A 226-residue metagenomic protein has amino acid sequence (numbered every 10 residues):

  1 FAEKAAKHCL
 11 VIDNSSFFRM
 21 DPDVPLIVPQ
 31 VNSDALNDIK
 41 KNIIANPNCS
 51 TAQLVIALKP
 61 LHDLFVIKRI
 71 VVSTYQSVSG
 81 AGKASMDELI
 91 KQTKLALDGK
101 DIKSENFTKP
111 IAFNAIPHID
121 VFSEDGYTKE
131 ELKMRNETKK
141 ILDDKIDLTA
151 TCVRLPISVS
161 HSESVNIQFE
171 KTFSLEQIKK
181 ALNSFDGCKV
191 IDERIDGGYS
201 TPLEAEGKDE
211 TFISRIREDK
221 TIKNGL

Functional and structural regions predicted by a protein language model:
F1-I111, D147, K180, R194 (+1 more regions): N-terminal Rossmann-like NAD(P) cofactor-binding subdomain of oxidoreductases, focused on the glycine-rich
F17, T172-F173, G187: Acidic glycine-/aspartate-rich tracts in secreted/extracellular proteins
C49-S50, T74-A81, A115-F122, C152-I157 (+1 more regions): Glycine-rich beta-alpha junction loops
A112-S158: Oxyanion-binding "anion nests"
V159-S164: Conserved glycine-rich beta-strand-loop-beta hairpin in the small C-terminal domain of fold type I
L175-D186: Short amphipathic alpha-helices in soluble, non-transmembrane regions that often serve as interface/regulatory elements
D186-D192: Short aromatic-acidic-glycine turn motif
